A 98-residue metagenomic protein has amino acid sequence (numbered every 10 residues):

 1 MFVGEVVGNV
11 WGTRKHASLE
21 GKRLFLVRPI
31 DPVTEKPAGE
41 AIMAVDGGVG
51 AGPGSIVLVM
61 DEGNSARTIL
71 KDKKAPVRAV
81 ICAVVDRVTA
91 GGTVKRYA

Functional and structural regions predicted by a protein language model:
M1-T13, A83-V85: Structural detector for short beta-strands of small beta-barrel domains
G12-A17, E35-K36: Short N-terminal binding/cap micro-motifs at the start of the first secondary-structure element
H16, D46-G50, D72-K73: Short, surface-exposed secondary-structure edge patches
S18-V27: Short aromatic-glycine-enriched beta-strand elements
E35-M43: Short, structured beta-strand/loop micro-motifs enriched in basic residues and often containing a Trp
M43-G48, M60: Histidine- and aromatic-rich ligand-binding microenvironments
L58-M60, N64-A98: C-terminal structural segments of small proteins and small subunits
